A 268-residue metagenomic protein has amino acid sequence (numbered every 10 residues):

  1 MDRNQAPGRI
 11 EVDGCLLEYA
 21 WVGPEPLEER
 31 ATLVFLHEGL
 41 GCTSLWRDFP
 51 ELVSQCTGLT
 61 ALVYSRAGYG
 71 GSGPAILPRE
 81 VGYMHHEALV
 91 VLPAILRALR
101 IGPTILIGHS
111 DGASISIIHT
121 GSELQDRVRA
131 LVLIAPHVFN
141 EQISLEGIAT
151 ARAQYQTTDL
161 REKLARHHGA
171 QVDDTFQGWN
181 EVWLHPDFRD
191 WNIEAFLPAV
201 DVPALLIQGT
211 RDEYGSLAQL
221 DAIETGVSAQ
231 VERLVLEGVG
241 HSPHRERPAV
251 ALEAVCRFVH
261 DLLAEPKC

Functional and structural regions predicted by a protein language model:
E18, V22-P74: Conserved HGGG/HGGXW glycine-rich cap/lid loop of the alpha/beta-hydrolase fold
R66-P103: Active-site loop/oxyanion-hole signature of alpha/beta-hydrolase fold enzymes
S114-T158: Flexible "cap/lid" loop of the alpha/beta hydrolase fold
V200, L206-Q208: Short beta-strand/loop motif that positions the catalytic acidic residue of the alpha/beta-hydrolase fold
V202, S216-E224: Short alpha-helix in the alpha/beta-hydrolase fold that links the catalytic acid
R211-G215: Acidic catalytic loop of the alpha/beta-hydrolase fold
T225-H241: Catalytic histidine neighborhood in serine/cysteine hydrolases with alpha/beta-hydrolase-type architecture
V239-P248, L252: Catalytic histidine-centered segment of alpha/beta-hydrolase-like enzymes
